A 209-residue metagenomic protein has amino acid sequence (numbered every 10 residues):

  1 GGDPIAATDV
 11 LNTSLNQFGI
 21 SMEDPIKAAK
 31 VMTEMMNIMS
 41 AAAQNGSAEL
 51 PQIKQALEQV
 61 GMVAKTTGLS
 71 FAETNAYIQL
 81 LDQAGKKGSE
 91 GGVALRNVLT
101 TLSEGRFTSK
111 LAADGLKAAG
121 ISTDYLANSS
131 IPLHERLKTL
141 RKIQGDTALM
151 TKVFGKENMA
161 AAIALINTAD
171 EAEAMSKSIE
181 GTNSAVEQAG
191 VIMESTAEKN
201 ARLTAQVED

Functional and structural regions predicted by a protein language model:
G1-K177, E187: Amphipathic alpha-helical interface segments used for oligomerization, scaffolding, and membrane association
E198-D209: Short, intrinsically disordered, charge-balanced linker/junction segments flanking boundaries in proteins
